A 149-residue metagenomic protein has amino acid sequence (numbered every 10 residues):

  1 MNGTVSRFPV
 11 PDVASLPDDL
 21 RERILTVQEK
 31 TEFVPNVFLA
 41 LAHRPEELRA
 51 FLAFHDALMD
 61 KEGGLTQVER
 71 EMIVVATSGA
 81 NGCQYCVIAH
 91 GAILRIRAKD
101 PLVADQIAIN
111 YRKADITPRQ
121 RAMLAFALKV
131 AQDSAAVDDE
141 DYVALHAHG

Functional and structural regions predicted by a protein language model:
M1-G149: Hydrophobic alpha-helical segments
